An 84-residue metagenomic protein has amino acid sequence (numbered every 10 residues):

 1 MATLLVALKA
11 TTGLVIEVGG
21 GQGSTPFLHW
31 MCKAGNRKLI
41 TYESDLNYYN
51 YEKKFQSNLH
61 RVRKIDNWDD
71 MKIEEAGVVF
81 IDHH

Functional and structural regions predicted by a protein language model:
M1-D69: SAM cofactor-binding core of SAM-dependent methyltransferases, primarily the Rossmann-like beta-alpha-beta module
H60-H84: Active-site segment flanking the S-adenosylmethionine/decSAM binding pocket in AdoMet-dependent transferases
